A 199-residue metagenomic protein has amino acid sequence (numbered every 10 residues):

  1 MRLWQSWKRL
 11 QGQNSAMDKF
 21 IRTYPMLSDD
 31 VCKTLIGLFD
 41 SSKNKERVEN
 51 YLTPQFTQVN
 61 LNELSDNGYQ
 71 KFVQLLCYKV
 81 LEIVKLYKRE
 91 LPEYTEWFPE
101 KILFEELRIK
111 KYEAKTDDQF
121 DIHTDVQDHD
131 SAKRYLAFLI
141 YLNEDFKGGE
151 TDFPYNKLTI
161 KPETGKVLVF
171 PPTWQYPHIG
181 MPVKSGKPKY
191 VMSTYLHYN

Functional and structural regions predicted by a protein language model:
R2-V167, Q175-N199: Fe(II)/2-oxoglutarate oxygenase catalytic core
